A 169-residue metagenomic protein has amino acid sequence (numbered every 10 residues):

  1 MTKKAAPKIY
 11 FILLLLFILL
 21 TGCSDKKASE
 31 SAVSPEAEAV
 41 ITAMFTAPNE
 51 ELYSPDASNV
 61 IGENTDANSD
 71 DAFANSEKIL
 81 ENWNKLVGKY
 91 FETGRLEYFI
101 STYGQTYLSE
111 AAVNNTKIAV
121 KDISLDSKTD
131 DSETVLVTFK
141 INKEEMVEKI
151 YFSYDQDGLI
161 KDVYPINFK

Functional and structural regions predicted by a protein language model:
T2-Y10: Bacterial N-terminal signal peptides that target proteins for export
L19-G22: C-terminal motif of bacterial Sec signal peptides marking the signal peptidase cleavage site
S24-K26: Bacterial signal peptide processing site
A32-T106: Core segments of small alpha/beta cavity-forming domains
T106-K143: Surface-exposed, charged secondary-structure patches
E145-K169: Short beta-strand edge/turn micro-motifs at domain boundaries
